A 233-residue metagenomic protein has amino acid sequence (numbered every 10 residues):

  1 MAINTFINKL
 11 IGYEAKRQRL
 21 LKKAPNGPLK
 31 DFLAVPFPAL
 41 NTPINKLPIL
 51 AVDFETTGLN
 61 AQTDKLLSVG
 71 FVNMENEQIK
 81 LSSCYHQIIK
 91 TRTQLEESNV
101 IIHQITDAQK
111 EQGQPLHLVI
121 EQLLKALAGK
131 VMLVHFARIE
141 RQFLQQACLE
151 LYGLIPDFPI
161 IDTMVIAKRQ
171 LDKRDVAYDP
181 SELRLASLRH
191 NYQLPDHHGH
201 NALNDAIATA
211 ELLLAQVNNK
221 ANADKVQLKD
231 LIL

Functional and structural regions predicted by a protein language model:
A2-A39, N191, A210-L233: Acidic two-metal-ion nuclease catalytic site recognized across multiple nuclease folds, prominently DnaQ/RNase D-T
Y13, R17-F158, E182-H200: Conserved non-catalytic scaffold segment of RNase H-like nuclease domains
A61-T63, Q170, L213: Short, function-defining helix-loop hinge/capping sites that tune catalysis or transport
L118, I166, A206-I207: Short secondary-structure boundary/hinge segments and terminal tails
I161-D179: Short alpha-helix plus adjacent loop in nuclease-associated cores
N201-L212: Acidic, divalent-metal-coordinating active-site segment for phosphoryl/phosphodiester hydrolysis, typified by short
